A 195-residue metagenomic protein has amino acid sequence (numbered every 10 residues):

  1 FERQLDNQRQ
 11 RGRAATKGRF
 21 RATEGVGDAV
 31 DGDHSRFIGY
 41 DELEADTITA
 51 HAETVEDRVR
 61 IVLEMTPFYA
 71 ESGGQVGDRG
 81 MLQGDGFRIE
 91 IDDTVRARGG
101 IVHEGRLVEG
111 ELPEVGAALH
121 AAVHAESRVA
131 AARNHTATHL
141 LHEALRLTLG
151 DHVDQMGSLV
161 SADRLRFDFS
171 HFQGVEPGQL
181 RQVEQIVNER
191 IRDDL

Functional and structural regions predicted by a protein language model:
F1-L195: A glycine- and charged-residue-rich anion-binding loop/surface
